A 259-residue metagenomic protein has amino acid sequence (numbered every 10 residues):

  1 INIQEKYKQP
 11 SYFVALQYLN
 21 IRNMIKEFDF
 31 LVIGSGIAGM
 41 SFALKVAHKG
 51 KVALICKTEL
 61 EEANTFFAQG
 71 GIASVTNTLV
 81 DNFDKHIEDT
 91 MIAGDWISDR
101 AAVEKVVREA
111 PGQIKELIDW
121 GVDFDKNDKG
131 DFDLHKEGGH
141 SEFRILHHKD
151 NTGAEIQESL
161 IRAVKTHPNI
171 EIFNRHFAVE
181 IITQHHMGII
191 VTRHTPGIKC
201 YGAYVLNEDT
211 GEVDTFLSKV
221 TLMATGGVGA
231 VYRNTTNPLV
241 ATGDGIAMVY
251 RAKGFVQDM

Functional and structural regions predicted by a protein language model:
I3, Y7-F30, H48-K49: Extreme N-terminal leader/targeting segments of oxidoreductases
K26-F28, G211-V220: Core beta-strand elements of the Rossmann-like FAD/NAD(P) dinucleotide-binding domain in flavoenzyme oxidoreductases
F30-L54: N-terminal Rossmann-like FAD-binding beta1-loop-alpha1 element of flavoenzymes
S41-V46, N64, T221, M248: Hydrophobic/aromatic ligand-binding patch that stacks against planar heteroaromatic rings of cofactors or nucleotides
A47-H48, D119, R251: Residues at the C-terminal ends
K51, C56-Y201, L206-D209, A224 (+2 more regions): Conserved N-terminal/central alpha/beta ligand/cofactor-binding core
V220-M259: Glycine-rich loop(s) and the adjacent beta-strand/alpha-helix scaffold that form part
